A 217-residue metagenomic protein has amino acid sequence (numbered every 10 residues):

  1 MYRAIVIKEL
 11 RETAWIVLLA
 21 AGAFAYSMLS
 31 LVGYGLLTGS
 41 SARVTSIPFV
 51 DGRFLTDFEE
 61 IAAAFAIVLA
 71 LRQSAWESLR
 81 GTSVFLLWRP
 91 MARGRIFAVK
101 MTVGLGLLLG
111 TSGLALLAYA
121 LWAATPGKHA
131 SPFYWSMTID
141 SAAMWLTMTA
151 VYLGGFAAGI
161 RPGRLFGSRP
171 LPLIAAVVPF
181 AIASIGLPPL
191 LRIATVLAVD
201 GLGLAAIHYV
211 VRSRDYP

Functional and structural regions predicted by a protein language model:
M1, A150-F156, P172-A183: Hydrophobic, membrane-inserted alpha-helices
M1-L18: Aromatic- and glycine-rich beta-strand/loop motifs that create alpha-glucan
Y2, L79-L86, G159-S168, V211-P217: Cytoplasmic membrane-interface regions of multi-pass membrane proteins
V6, F97, A157-R161, V199-P217: Junction motif at the cytosolic side of a transmembrane helix
I16, F24, M28-Q73, A98-F166 (+1 more regions): Secretory targeting signals
G22-A23, R164-F180, V196-V199: Central hydrophobic cores of alpha-helical transmembrane segments in multi-pass integral membrane proteins
Q73-V103: Helix-loop-helix units of permease transmembrane domains in multi-pass membrane transporters, especially ABC
L187-D200: Loop-to-transmembrane alpha-helix initiation sites
